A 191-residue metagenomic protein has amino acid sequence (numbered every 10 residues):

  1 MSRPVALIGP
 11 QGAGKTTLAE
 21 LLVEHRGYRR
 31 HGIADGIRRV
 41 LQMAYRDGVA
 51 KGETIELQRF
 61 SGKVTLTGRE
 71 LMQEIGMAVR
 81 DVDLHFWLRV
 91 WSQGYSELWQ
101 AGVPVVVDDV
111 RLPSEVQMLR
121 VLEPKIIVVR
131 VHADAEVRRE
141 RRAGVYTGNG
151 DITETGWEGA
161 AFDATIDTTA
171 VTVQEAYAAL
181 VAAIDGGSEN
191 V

Functional and structural regions predicted by a protein language model:
P10: P-loop (Walker A) phosphate-binding loop of NTP-binding proteins
K15: Conserved lysine of the Walker
L18: Hydrophobic positions on the alpha1 helix immediately C-terminal to the Walker A/P-loop
E24-H31: Post-Walker A helix-loop "phosphate-sensing" segment adjacent to the P-loop in P-loop NTPases
D35-P104: ATP-dependent small-molecule kinase phosphotransfer cores that center on conserved nucleotide phosphate-binding segments
L66, R130-G187, V191: Small-molecule kinase domains that catalyze NTP-dependent phosphoryl transfer to phosphate-bearing small molecules
V90-R142: ATP-dependent NMP and nucleoside kinases share a basic, alpha-helical "lid"
